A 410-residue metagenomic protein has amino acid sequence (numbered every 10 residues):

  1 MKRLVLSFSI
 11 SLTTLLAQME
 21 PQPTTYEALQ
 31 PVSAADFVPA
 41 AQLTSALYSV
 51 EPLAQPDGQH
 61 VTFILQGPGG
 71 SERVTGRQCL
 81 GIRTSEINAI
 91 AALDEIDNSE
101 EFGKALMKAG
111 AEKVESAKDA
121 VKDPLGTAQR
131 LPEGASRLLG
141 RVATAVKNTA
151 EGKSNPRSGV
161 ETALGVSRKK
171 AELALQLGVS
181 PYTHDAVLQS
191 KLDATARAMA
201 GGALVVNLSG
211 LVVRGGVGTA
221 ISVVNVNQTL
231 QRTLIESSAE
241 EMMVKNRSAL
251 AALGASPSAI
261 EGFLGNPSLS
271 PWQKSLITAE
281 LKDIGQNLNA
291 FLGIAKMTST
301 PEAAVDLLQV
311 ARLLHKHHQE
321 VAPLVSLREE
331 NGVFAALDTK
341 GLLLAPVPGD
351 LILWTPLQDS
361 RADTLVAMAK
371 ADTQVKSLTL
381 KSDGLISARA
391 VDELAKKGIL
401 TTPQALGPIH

Functional and structural regions predicted by a protein language model:
S7-T14: Bacterial N-terminal signal peptides
A17-P23: Boundary at the C-terminal end of the N-terminal hydrophobic targeting segment
P23-G152: Cationic, glycine-rich low-complexity segments
S136-R157, I221-F263: Membrane-engaging insertion elements
S154-L234: Long, hydrophobic alpha/beta structural blocks
L250-V333: Acidic-basic catalytic patches of nuclease active cores, encompassing PD-(D/E)XK and other metal-cofactor nuclease
R312-A371, L378-K381: Conserved catalytic cores of phosphodiester-cleaving nucleases, focusing on short active-site segments
D383-H410: Domain-level recognition of nuclease-like catalytic cores that cleave nucleotide substrates
